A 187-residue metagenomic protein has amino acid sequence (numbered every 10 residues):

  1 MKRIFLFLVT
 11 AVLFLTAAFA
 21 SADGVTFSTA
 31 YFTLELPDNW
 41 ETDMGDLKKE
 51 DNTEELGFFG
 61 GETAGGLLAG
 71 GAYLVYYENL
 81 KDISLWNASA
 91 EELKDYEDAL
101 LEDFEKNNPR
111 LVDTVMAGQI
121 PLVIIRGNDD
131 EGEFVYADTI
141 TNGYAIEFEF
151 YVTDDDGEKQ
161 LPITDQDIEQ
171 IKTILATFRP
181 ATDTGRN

Functional and structural regions predicted by a protein language model:
M1-I4: Positively charged n-region of N-terminal signal peptides that target proteins for export
L8-T16: Bacterial N-terminal signal peptides
A17-V25: Sec-dependent signal peptide cleavage junction
A30-A88, N128-D130: Secretory pathway targeting signatures of secreted, lumenal, and periplasmic proteins
Y31, N87, E91, L161-E169: Soluble non-cytosolic domains of exported or imported proteins
M44, E97-N108, L175-T182: Sec/Tat-exported extracytoplasmic proteins
A99-I125: Short Gly/Thr-rich strand-loop-strand
A117-N187: Short, well-structured beta-strand
